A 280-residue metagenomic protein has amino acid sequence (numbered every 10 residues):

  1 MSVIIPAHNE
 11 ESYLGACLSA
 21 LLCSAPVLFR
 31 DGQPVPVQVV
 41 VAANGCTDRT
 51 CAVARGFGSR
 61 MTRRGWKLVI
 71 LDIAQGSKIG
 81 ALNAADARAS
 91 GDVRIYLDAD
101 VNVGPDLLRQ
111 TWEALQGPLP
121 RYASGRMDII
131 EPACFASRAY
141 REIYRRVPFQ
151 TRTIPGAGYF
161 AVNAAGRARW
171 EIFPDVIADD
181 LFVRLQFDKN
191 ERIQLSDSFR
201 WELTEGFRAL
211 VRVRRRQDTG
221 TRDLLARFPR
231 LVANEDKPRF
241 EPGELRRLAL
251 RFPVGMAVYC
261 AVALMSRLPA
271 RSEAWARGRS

Functional and structural regions predicted by a protein language model:
M1-S2, Q38, F182: Cell-envelope/extracellular polymer assembly enzymes that use nucleotide-activated donors
Y13-G15, D48-F57: Acidic helix N-cap motif at the loop->helix transition within catalytic regions of sugar-transfer enzymes
S19-P36: Short, acidic, metal-binding catalytic loop of nucleotide-sugar glycosyltransferases
A20, V40-V53, Q75: A conserved acidic beta->alpha catalytic loop
L71-A89: Glycine-rich, basic loop-to-helix element that forms the pyrophosphate-binding segment of sugar-nucleotide handling
R94: Short aromatic/hydrophobic "clamp" motif used to bind/position activated sugar donors
P105-F135: Conserved donor NDP-sugar-binding/catalytic core segment of glycosyltransferases
L203-T204, R212-S280: Terminal low-complexity segments of carbohydrate-biosynthetic enzymes
